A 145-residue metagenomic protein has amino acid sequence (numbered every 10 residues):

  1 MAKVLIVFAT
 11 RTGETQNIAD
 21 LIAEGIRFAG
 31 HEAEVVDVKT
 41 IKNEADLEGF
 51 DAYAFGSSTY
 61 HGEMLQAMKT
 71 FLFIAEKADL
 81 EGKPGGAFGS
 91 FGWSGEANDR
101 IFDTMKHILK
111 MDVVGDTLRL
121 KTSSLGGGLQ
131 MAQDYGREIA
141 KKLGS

Functional and structural regions predicted by a protein language model:
A2-V4, N17, L21-E34, E48-S145: FMN-binding flavodoxin-like domain, especially the glycine-rich phosphate-binding loop
A9-R11, V38, S90: Cofactor-binding loop segments of dinucleotide-utilizing enzymes, especially the Rossmann-like FAD- and NAD(P)+-binding
G13-T15: Glycine-rich phosphate/diphosphate-binding loop of Rossmann-like nucleotide-binding domains
K39-T40, S145: Generic structural signal for short, solvent-exposed loop/turn connectors between secondary structure elements
I41-D46: Short acidic active-site motifs
